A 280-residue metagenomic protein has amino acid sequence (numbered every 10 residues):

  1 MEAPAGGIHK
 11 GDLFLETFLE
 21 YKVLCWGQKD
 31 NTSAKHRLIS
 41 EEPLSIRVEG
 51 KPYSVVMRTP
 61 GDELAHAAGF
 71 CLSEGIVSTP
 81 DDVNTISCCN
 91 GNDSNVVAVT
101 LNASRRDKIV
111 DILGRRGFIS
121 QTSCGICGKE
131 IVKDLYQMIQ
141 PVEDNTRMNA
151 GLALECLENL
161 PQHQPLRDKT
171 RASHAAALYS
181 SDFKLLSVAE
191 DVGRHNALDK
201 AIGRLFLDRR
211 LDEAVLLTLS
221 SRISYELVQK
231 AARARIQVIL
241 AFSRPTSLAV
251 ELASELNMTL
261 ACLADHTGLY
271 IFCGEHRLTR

Functional and structural regions predicted by a protein language model:
E2-A3: Extreme N-terminal basic, low-complexity initiation segments that serve as generic localization/processing leaders
G6-A176, S180-S181, L185-V188: Intrinsically disordered, low-complexity regions enriched in acidic/Ser/Thr/Pro/Gln residues
E190-V192: Short beta->alpha transition motifs characteristic of CBS
R194-R280: Feature captures the catalytic cores and cofactor-binding loops of soluble hydro-lyases/lyases that act on carboxylate
